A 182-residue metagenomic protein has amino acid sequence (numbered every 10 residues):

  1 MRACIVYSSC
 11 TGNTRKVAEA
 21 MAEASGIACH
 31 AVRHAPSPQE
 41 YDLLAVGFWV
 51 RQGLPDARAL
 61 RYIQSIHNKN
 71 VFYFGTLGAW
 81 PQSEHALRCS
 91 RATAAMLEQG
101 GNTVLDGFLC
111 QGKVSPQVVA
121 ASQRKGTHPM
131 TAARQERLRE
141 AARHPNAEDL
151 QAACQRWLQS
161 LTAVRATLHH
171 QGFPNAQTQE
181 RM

Functional and structural regions predicted by a protein language model:
R2-A24: N-terminal beta1-alpha1 ligand-phosphate binding loop
A3, A24-A28, L43, R51-M182: FMN-binding flavodoxin-like domain, especially the glycine-rich phosphate-binding loop
K16, A20, P36, A95: Surface-exposed charge patches
A28-E40: Short acidic low-complexity segments
